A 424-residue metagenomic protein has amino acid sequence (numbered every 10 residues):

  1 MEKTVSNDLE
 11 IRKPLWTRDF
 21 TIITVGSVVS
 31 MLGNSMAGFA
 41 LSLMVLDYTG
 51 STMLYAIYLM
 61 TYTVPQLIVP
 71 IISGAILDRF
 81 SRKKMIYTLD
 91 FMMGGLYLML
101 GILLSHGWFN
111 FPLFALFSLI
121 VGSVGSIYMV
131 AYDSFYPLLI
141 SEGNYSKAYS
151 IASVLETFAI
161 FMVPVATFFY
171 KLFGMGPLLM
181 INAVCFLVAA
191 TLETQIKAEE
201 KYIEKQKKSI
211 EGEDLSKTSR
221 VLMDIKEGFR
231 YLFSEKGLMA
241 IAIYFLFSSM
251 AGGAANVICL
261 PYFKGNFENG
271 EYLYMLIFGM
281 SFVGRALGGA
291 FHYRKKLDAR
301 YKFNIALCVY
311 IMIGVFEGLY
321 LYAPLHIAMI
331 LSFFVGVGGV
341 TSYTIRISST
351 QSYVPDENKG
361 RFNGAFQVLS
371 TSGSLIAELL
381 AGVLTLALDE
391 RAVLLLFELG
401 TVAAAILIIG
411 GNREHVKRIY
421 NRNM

Functional and structural regions predicted by a protein language model:
E2-F20, E199-A242: Juxtamembrane intracellular "pre-TM" segments in multi-pass secondary transporters
T21-G38, L59-A75, S81-L96, L113-Y170 (+7 more regions): Substrate-agnostic recognition of the 12-TM MFS/MFS-like secondary transporter fold
V28, A40, F173-M180, D224-G289: A single, central transmembrane helix in multi-pass transporters
A40-P65: Extracellular/periplasmic helix-loop-helix junction of adjacent transmembrane segments in MFS-like secondary
S42-Y48, G101-S105, F161-I181, G265-N266 (+1 more regions): Transmembrane alpha-helix termini and helix-breaking/packing motifs in multi-pass membrane transporters
I68-I71, R79, K83-M85, M99 (+1 more regions): C-terminal transmembrane bundle of multi-pass solute transporters/carriers
S134, L138, L179-G212, G410-N423: Helix-loop junctions on the cytosolic side of multi-pass membrane transporters, especially the intracellular loop
